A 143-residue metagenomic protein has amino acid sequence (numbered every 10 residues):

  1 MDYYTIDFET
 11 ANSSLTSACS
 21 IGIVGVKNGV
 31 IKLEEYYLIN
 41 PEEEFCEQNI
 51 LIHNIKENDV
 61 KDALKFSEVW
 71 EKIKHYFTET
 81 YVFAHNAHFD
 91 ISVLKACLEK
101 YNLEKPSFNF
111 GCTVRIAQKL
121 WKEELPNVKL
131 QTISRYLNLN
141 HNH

Functional and structural regions predicted by a protein language model:
M1-F108, E123-H143: Conserved non-catalytic scaffold segment of RNase H-like nuclease domains
E104-Q118: Conserved beta-strand -> loop -> alpha-helix junction used to position metal-binding or nucleic-acid-contacting
